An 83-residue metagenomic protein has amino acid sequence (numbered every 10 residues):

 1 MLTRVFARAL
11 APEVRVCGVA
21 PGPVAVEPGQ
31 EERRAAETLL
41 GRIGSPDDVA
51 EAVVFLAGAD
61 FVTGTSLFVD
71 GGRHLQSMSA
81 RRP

Functional and structural regions predicted by a protein language model:
R4: A short, exposed helix-loop element centered on a Lys and neighboring polar residues
R8-P12: Alpha-helical segment proximal to the catalytic Tyr-Lys
R15-A25, F68-D70: Conserved SDR Rossmann-fold cofactor-binding beta-strand/turn motif
V26, Q76-S77: Conserved protein kinase catalytic core
G29-D48: Catalytic Tyr-x(3-8)-Lys segment
G41, G58-D60, M78: Generic structural signal for alpha-helix termini and adjacent loop/cap motifs
P46-V69, H74: C-terminal substrate-recognition "lid" of short-chain dehydrogenase/reductases
S79-P83: A short alpha/beta connector and helix-capping loop motif
